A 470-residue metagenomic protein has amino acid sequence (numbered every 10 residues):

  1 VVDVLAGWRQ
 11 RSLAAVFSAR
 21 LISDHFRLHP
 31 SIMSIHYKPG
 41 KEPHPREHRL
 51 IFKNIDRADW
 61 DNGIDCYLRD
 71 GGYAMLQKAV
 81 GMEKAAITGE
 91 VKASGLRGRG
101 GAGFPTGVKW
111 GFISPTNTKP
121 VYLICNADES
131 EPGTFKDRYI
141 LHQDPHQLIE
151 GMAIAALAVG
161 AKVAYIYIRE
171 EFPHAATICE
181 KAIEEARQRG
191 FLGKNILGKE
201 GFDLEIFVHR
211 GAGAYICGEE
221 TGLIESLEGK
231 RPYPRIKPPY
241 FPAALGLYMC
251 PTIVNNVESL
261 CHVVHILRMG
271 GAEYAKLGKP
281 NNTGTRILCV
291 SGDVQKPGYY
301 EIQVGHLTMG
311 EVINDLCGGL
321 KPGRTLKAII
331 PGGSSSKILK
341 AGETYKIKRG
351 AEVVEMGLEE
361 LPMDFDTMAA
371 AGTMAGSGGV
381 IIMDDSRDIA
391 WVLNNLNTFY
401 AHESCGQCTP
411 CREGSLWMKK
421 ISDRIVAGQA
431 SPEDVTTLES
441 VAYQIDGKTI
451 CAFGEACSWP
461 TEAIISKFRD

Functional and structural regions predicted by a protein language model:
V1-L13, S18, S23, A74-A93 (+8 more regions): Ferredoxin-type iron-sulfur electron-transfer modules in oxidoreductases and energy-metabolism complexes
S12-L13, F17, L21-I22, F26 (+1 more regions): Iron-sulfur-cluster electron-transfer modules
H48, T106-V108, V121, A164 (+16 more regions): Structural beta-strand/beta-sheet cores of well-ordered domains, especially the beta-sheet scaffolds that support
Q77-T116, K276, N281, C289 (+3 more regions): Accessory "access/gating" subregions that flank catalytic or transport cores
A102-W110, T134-D137, A176-K181, C217-G229 (+9 more regions): Short acidic, glycine/serine/threonine-rich loops at helix termini
Q147-G151, R286, V392-N395: Well-ordered alpha-helical segments embedded in enzymatic catalytic cores
G151-A153, G305-K321: Short amphipathic, charge-patterned alpha-helical segments
A176-V304, L316-G319: Hydrophobic alpha-helical positions that pack around
